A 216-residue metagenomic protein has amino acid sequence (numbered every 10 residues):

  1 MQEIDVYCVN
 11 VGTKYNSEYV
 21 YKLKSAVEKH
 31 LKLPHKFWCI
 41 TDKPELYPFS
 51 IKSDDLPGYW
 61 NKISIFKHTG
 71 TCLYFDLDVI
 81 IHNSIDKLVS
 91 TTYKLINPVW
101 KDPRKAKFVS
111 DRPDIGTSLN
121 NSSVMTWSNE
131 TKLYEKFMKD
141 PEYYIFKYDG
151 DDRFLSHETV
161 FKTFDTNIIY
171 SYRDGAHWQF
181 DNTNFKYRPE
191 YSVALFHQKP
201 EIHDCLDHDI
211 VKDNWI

Functional and structural regions predicted by a protein language model:
M1-G58, F185, Q198-I202, W215-I216: N-terminal anchoring/stem segment of glycosyltransferases
Q2, L33, K62, F75 (+3 more regions): Residues that flank catalytic or metal-binding motifs in active/ligand-binding sites
V11-K14, K43-L46, L56, V79-I81 (+5 more regions): Short, solvent-exposed loop/turn segments at secondary-structure junctions
S17-E18, P48-F49, N83-D86, K136 (+1 more regions): Short glycine-/acidic-enriched loop or helix-start segments at secondary-structure transitions that form or flank
K32-D42, T71-V79, K94-N97, K162-F164 (+2 more regions): Short, hydrophobic beta-strand segments that form beta-sheet elements in well-ordered domains
E45-D114, W127: GT-A fold catalytic core of metal-dependent nucleotide-sugar glycosyltransferases, centered on the diacidic
P113-G116, I145: Short consensus segments that form the blades of beta-propeller domains, in both extracellular/periplasmic
S122-V124, S128-I216: Catalytic core and acceptor-binding pocket of nucleotide-sugar-dependent glycosyltransferases
